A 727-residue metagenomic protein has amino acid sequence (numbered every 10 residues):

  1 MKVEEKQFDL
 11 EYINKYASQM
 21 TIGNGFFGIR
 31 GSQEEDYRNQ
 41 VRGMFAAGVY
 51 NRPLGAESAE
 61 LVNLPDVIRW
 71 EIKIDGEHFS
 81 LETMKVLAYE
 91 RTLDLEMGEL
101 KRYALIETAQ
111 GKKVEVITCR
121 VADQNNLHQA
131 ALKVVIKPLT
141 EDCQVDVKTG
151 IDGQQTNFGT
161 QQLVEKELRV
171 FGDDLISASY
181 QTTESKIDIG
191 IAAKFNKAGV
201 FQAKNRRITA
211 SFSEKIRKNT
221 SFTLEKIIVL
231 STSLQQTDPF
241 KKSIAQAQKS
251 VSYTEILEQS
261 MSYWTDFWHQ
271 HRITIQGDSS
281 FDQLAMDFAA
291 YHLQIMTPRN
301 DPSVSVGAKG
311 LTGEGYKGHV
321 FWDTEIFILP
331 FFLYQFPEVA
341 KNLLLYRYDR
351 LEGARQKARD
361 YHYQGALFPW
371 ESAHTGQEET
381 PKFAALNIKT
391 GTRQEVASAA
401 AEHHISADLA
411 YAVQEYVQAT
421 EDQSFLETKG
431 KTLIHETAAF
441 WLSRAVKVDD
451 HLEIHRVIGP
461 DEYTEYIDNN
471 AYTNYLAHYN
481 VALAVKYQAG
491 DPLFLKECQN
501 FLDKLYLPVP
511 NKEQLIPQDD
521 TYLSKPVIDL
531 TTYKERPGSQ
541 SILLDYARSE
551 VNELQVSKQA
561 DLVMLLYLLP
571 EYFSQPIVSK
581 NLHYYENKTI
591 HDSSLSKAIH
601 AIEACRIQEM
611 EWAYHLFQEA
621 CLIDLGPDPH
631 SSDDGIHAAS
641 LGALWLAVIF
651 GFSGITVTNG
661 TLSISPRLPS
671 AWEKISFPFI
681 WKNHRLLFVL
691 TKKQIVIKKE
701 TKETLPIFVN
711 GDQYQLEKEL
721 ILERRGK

Functional and structural regions predicted by a protein language model:
M1-Y316, Y546-E550: Acidic/polar, glycine-enriched structural segments that form the non-catalytic walls/loops of the carbohydrate-binding
N14-R38, G43-F45, F327, A373-T375 (+5 more regions): C-terminal capping/lid segments that line or modulate ligand- or cofactor-binding pockets
A56-A109, E115, Q394, Q575 (+3 more regions): Non-catalytic C-terminal accessory modules of carbohydrate-active enzymes
E141, L234, T274-I275, Y334 (+3 more regions): Inter-helical turn/loop segments and adjacent helix faces that build the functional surface of alpha-helical bundle
T297-T312, E338-Y411, V417, S424-T428 (+4 more regions): Helix-terminus loop motifs that line ligand-binding clefts
G307-H319, H362-Q394, H451-A471, I516-L530 (+2 more regions): Carbohydrate-binding/catalytic loop surfaces
F321-E352, E402, T428, A482 (+2 more regions): Active-site core of glycosidic bond-cleaving carbohydrate-active enzymes
E436, F440-L493, E497: Acidic/histidine-rich catalytic neighborhood
